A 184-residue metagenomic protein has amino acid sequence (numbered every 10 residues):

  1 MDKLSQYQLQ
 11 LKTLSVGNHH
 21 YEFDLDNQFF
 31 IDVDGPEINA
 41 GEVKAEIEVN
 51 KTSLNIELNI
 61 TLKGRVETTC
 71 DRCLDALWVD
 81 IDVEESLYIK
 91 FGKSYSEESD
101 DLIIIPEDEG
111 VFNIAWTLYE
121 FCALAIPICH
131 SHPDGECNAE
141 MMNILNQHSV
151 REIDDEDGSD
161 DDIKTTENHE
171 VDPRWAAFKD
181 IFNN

Functional and structural regions predicted by a protein language model:
M1-Q10, F91-N184: Charge-rich, low-complexity linker and terminal segments
M1-T68: A positional/architectural concept
C70-C73, C137: Short cysteine clusters
L77: Cys/His-rich microdomains that often coordinate metals
D80-V83: Short Cys/His-rich "knuckle" micro-motifs
S86-K90: Short beta-strand edge segments in extracellular beta-sheet folds
